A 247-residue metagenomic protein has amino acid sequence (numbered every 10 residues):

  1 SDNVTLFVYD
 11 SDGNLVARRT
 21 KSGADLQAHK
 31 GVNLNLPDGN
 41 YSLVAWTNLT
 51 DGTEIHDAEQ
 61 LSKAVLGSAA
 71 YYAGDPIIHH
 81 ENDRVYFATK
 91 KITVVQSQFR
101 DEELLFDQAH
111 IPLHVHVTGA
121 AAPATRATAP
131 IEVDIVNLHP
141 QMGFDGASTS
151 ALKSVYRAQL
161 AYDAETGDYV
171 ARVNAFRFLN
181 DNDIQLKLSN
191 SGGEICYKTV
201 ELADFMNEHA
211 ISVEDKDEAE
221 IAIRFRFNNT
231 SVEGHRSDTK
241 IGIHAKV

Functional and structural regions predicted by a protein language model:
S1, H116-R126: Structural motif
N3-A58, T125-A210: Tryptophan-paired
A28, Y86, Q98-R100, A109 (+3 more regions): Residues that act as N-cap/strand-start positions at coil-to-secondary-structure junctions
G31-V32, D101-E103: Catalytic micro-motifs at enzyme active sites that drive phosphoryl/nucleotidyl and oxygen chemistry
D51-D101, G193-F227: Structured interaction patches on ligand/partner-binding surfaces of diverse proteins
L105-G119: A short, Gly/Thr-enriched small/hydrophobic beta-strand-prone motif that recurs across taxa
D215-V247: Hydrophobic, glycine-enriched assembly/anchoring segments
